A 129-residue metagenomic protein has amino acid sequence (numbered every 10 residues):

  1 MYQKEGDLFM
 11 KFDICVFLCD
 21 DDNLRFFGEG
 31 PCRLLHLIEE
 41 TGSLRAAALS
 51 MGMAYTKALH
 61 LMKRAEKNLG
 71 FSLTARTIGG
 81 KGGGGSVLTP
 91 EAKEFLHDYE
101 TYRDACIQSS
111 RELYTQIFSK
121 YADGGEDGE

Functional and structural regions predicted by a protein language model:
F9-N23: Short, Lys/Arg-enriched N-terminal segment that forms or immediately precedes the first helix of a structured domain
R25-L35: Short alpha-helical elements of helix-turn-helix
T41-L49: Short helix-boundary/capping micro-motifs
G52-A54: Central "turn" residue of the DNA-binding helix-turn-helix
L61: Residues within the DNA-recognition helix of helix-turn-helix
K67-S72: Residue cluster at the C-terminal edge of the helix-turn-helix DNA-binding motif
R76-T101: Basic, amphipathic "hinge/linker" alpha-helix immediately C-terminal to the N-terminal HTH DNA-binding motif
F95-E129: Helix-turn-helix/homeodomain-like alpha-helical modules used for DNA recognition and transcription-factor dimerization
